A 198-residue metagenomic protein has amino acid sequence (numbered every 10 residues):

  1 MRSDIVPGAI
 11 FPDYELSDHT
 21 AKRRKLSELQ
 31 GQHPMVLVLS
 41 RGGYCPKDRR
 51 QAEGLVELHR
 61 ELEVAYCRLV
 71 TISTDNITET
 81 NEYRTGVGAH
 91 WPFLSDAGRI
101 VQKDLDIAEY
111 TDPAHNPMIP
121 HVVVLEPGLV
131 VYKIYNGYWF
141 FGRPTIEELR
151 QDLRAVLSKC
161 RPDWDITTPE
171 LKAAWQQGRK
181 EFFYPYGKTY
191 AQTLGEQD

Functional and structural regions predicted by a protein language model:
M1-D198: Chalcogenol-based redox active-site neighborhoods
